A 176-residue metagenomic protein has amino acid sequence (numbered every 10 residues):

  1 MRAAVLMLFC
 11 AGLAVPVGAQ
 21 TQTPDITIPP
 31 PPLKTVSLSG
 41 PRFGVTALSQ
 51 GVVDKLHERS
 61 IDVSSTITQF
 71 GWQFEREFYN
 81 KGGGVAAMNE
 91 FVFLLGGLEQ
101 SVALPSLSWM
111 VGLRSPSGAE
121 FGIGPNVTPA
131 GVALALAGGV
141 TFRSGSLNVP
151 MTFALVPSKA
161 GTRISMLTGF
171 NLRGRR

Functional and structural regions predicted by a protein language model:
V15-A19: Sec/Tat signal peptide C-region and signal peptidase I cleavage site
Q20-G71, N171-R176: Short glycine/proline- and aromatic-enriched beta-strand/turn motifs that initiate or cap beta-hairpins
I28-L38, Y79-A87, G118, R143-V149 (+1 more regions): Short loop/turn motifs that connect adjacent beta-strands in outer-membrane beta-barrel proteins
S64-F70, A103-L107, T128-L134, L147 (+1 more regions): Residues that define the transmembrane beta-barrel architecture of outer-membrane proteins
E75-Y79, G112-R114, G139-T141, G169-N171: Transmembrane beta-barrel domains of outer membrane proteins
K81, E90, L94-E120: Mid-length scaffold segments of soluble, non-membrane domains
A86-G97, G118-P129, L147-P157: Transmembrane beta-strand segments that form the barrel wall of outer-membrane beta-barrel proteins
A160-R176: Outer-membrane beta-barrel "beta-signal"
